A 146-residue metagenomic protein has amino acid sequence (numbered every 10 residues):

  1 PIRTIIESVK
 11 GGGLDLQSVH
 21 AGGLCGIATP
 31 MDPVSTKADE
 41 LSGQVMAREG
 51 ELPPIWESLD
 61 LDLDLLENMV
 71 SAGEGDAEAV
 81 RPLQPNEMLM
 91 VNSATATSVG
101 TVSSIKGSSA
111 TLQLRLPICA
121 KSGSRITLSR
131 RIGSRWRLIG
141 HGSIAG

Functional and structural regions predicted by a protein language model:
P1-G146: C-terminal effector/interaction modules appended to NTPase cores
